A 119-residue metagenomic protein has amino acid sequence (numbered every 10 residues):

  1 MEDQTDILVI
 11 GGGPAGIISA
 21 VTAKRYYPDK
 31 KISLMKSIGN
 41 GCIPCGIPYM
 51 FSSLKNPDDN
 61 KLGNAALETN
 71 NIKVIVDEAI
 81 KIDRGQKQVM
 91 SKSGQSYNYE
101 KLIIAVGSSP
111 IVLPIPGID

Functional and structural regions predicted by a protein language model:
M1-T5, S33, T69-D119: FAD-binding core/adjacent interface of flavoenzyme oxidoreductases
E2-K73: Beta1-alpha1 glycine-rich phosphate/pyrophosphate-binding loop at the start of Rossmann-like nucleotide-binding domains
